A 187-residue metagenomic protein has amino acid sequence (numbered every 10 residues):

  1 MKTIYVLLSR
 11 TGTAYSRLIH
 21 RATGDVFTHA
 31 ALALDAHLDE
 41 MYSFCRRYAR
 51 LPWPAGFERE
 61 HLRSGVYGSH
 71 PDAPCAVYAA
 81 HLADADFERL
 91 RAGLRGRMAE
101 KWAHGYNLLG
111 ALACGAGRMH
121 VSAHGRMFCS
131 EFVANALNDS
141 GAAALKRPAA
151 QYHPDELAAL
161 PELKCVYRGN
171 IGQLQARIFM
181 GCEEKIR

Functional and structural regions predicted by a protein language model:
M1-R187: Cysteine-nucleophile amide-bond enzymes
